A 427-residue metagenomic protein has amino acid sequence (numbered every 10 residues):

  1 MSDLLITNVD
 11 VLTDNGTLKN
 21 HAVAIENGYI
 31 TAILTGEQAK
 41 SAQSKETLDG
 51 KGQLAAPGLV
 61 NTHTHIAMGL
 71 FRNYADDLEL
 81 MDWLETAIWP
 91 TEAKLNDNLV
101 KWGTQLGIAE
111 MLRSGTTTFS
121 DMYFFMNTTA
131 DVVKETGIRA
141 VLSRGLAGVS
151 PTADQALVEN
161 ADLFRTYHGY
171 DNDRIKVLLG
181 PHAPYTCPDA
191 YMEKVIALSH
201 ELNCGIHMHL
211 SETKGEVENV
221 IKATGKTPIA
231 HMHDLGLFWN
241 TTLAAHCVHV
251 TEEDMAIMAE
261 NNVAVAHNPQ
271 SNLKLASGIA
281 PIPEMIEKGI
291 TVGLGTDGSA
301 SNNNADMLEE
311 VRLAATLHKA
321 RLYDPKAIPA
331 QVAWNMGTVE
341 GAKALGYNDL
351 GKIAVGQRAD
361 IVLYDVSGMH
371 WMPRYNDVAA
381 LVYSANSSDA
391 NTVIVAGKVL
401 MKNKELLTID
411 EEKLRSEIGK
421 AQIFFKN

Functional and structural regions predicted by a protein language model:
M1-H21, I25-N27, N335-N427: Active-site microenvironment of metallo-dependent hydrolases
L4-T7, K40-W83, Q105, L112-R113: Replace "His-x-His-based motif
V9, V23, G28, G52 (+15 more regions): Divalent metal-coordination and catalytic microenvironments
L70-W102, A109, T136-A147, K214-T241 (+2 more regions): Active-site gating loops and adjacent loop-to-helix segments of metal-dependent hydrolytic enzymes
R72-I138, E159-Y170, G419-N427: Alpha-helical scaffold segments that flank or form the walls of functional sites
T128-E253: Metal-coordinating catalytic core of metallo-dependent amide/deamination hydrolases
D234-T241, P283-G368, S384-N386: His/Asp/Glu-enriched, well-ordered alpha-helical/loop segment that forms or immediately abuts the divalent-metal
E253, A259-I290, G295-T296: A conserved active-site cap/scaffold subdomain adjacent to cofactor or substrate pockets
